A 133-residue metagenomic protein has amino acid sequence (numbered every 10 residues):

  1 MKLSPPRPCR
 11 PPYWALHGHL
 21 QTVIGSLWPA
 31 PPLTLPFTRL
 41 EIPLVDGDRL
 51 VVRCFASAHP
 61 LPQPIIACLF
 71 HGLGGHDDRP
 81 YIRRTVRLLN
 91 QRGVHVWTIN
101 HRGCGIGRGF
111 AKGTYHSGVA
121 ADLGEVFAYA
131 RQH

Functional and structural regions predicted by a protein language model:
M1-W28: N-terminal presequences and immediately downstream first alpha-helices
Q21-H59: N-terminal cap/lid segment of alpha/beta-hydrolase-fold proteins
D46-D48, D78, H116-A120: Phosphate/oxyanion-binding active-site loops and adjacent basic polyanion-contact surfaces
Q63-G72: Short beta-strand element of the alpha/beta-hydrolase
G74-H76: Short strand->helix junction
D78, V86-F110: Conserved alpha/beta-hydrolase
L88, C104-H133: Catalytic nucleophile-loop/oxyanion-hole region of alpha/beta-hydrolase and closely related hydrolase-like folds
